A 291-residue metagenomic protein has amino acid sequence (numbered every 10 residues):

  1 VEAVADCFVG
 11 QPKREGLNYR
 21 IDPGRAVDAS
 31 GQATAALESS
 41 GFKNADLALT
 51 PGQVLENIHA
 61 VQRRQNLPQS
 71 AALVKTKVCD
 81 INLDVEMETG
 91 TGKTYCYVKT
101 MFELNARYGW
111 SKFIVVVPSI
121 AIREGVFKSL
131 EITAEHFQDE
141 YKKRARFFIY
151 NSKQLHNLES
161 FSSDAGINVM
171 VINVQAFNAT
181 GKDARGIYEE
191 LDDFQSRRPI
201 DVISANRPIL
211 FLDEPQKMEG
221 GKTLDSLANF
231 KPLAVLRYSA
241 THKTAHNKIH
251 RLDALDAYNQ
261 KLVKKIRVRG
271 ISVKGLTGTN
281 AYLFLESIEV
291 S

Functional and structural regions predicted by a protein language model:
V1-S291: RecA-like P-loop NTPase motor core of helicase/translocase proteins
